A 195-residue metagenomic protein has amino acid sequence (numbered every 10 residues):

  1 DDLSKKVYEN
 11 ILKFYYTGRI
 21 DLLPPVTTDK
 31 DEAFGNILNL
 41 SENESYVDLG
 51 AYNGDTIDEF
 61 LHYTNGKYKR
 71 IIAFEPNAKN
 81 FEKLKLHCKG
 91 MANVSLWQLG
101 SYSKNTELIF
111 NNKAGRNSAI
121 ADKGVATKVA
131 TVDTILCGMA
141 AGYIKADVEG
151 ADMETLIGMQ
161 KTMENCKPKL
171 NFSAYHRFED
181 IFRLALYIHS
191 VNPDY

Functional and structural regions predicted by a protein language model:
D1-Y195: Phosphate/nucleotide-binding beta-alpha loop and adjacent structural elements of enzyme active sites
